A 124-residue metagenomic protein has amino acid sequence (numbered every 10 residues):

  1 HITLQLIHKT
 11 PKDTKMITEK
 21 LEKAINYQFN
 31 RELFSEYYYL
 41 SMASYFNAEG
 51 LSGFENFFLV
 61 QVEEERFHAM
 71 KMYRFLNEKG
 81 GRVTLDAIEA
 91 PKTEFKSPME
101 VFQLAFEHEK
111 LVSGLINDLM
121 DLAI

Functional and structural regions predicted by a protein language model:
H1-I124: Iron-associated oxidoreductase/ferritin-like identity signal
